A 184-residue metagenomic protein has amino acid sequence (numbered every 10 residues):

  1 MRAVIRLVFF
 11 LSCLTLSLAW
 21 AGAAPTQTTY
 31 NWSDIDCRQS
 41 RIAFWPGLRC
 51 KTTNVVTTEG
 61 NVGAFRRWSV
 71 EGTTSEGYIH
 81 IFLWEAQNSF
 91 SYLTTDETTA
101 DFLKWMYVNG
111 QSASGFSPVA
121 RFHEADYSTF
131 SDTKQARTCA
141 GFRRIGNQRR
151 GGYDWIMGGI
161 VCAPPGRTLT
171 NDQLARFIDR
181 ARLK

Functional and structural regions predicted by a protein language model:
M1-V8: Bacterial N-terminal signal peptides that target proteins for export
V8-S17: Bacterial N-terminal signal peptides
A21-S69, Y107-S112, A120-F122: N-terminal "mature-domain start" segment
G60-E97: A short acidic-to-branched-hydrophobic micro-motif
L83-E85, D132-K134, R143-G146, G159-A163: A mature extracytoplasmic/lumenal domain signature
F90-Q111, G159-L169: A short, surface-exposed interaction/processing loop segment used at functional sites
L103-G146: Signature of long, low-cysteine stretches enriched in small and polar/charged residues
M157-K184: Surface-exposed amphipathic alpha-helical segments
